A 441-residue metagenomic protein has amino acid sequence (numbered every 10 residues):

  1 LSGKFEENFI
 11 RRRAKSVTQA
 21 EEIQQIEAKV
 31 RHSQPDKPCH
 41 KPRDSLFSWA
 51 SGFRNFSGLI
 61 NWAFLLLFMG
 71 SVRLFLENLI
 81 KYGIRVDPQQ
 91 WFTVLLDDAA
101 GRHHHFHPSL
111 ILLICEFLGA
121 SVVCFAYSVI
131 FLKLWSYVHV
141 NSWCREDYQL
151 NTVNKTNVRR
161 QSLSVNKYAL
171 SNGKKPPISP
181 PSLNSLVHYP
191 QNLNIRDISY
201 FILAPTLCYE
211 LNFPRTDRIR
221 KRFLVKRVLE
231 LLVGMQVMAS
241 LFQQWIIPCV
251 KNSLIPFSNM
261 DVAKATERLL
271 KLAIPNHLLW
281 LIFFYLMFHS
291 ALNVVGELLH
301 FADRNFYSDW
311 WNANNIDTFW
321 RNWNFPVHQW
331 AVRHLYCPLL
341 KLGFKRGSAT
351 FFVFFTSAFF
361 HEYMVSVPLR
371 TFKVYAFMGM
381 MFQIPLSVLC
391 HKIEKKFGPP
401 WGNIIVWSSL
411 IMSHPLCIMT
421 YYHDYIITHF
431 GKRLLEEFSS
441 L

Functional and structural regions predicted by a protein language model:
K4-W62, G101-L232: Intramembrane catalytic core of multi-pass membrane enzymes that act on lipidic substrates
E6-E7, R11, E27, H32-R43 (+7 more regions): Interhelical loop segments of eukaryotic multi-pass membrane proteins
R54-Y82, V94-I130, Y137, M235 (+2 more regions): ...captures the hydrophobic TM-helix bundle architecture rather than a specific catalytic motif, and can also fire on
A63, F351-F355, F377: Hydrophobic alpha-helical transmembrane segments
F68-N78, S128-C144, M235-A239, W280-F301: Hydrophobic alpha-helical membrane-embedded segments
L132, K373-M380: Classical protein tyrosine phosphatase
P180-E230, M235, K251-S366, R370 (+1 more regions): Membrane-interfacial catalytic/cofactor-binding modules of polytopic membrane enzymes
I384-E394: Transmembrane alpha-helical segments of integral membrane proteins
